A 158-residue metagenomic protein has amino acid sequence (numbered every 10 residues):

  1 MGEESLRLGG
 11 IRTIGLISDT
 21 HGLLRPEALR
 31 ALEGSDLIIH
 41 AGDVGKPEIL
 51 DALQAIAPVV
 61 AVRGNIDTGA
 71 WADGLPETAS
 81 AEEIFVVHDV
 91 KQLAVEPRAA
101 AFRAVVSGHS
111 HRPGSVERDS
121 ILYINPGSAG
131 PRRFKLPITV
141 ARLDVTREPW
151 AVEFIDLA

Functional and structural regions predicted by a protein language model:
G2-S80: Core catalytic region of metal-dependent phosphoesterases/phosphodiesterases, especially metallo-beta-lactamase-like
G2-T13, A72-G74, S80, A100 (+2 more regions): Binuclear metal-dependent phosphoesterase catalytic core
G15, I39, V60-V62, A104-V106 (+2 more regions): Hydrophobic/aromatic beta-strand patches that form the interior of the parallel beta-sheet core in alpha/beta enzyme
G22-P26, G45-I49, I66-A72, Q92-E96 (+2 more regions): Active-site environment of divalent metal-dependent phosphoester hydrolases
A55-A57, A101, D119: Short, structured coil segments at secondary-structure junctions
V59, I84, V152: Hydrophobic anchor at the start of a short beta-strand that flanks the dinucleotide cofactor-binding loop
V59-I66, E96, I121-S128: Short Pro/Gly-enriched beta-strand edge/turn motifs at strand-loop
